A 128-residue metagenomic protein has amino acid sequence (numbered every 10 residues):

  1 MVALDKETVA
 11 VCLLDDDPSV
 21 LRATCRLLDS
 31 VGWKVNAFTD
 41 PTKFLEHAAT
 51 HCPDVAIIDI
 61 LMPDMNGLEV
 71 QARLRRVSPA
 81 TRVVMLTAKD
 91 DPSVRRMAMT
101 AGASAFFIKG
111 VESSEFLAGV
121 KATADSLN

Functional and structural regions predicted by a protein language model:
M1-C12, P18-S19, C25, S114-N128: Non-catalytic signal-transmission and effector/linker regions of two-component phosphorelay proteins
P18-N36: Two-component/phosphorelay signaling modules centered on CheY-like receiver
L21, P63, D91: The feature encodes the CheY-like receiver
A37-V55: Acidic, metal-coordinating helix/loop segments flanking the phosphotransfer/catalytic sites of two-component signaling
T39-D40, N66-E69: Acidic catalytic/metal-coordinating carboxylates
E46, L68-P79: Short amphipathic alpha-helix used as the core "switch/output" element in two-component signaling
D59, T87: Active-site residues of response regulator receiver
E69, D90-A105, V111-S114: Alpha4 helix (beta4-alpha4-beta5 surface) of REC/receiver domains from two-component response regulators
